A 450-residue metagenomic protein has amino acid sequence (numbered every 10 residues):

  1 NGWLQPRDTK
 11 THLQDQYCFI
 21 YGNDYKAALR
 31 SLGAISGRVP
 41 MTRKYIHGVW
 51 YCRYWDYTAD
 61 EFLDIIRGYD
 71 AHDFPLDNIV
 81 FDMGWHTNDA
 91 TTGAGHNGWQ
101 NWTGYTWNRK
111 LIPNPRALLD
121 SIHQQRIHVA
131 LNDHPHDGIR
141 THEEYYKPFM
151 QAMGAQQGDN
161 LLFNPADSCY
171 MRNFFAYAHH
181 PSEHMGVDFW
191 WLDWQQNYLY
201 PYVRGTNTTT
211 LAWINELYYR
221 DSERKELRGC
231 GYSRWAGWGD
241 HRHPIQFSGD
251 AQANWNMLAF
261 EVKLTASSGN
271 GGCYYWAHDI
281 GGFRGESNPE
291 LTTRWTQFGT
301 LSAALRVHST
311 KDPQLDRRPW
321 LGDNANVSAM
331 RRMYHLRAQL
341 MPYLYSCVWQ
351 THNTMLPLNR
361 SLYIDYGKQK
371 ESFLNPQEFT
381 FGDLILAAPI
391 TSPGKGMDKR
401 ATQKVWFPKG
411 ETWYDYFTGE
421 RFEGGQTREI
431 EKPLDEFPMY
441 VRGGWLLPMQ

Functional and structural regions predicted by a protein language model:
N1-G443: Catalytic-domain carbohydrate-binding cleft regions of carbohydrate-active enzymes
G443-Q450: C-terminal low-complexity, glycine/proline- and small-hydrophobic-enriched intrinsically disordered tails that act as
